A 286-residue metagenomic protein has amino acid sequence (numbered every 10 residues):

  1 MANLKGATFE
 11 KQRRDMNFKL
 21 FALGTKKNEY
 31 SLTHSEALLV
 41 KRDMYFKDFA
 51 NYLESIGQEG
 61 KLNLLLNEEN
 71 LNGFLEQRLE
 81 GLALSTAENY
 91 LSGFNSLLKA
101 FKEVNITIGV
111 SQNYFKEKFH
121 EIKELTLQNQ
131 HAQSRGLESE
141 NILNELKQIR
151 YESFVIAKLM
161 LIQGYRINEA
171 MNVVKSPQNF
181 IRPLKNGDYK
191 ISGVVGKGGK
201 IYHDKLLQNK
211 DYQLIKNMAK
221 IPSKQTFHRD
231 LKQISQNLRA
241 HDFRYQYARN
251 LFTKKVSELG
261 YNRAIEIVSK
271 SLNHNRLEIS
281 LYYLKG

Functional and structural regions predicted by a protein language model:
F21-I122: N-terminal core-binding DNA-recognition domain of tyrosine recombinases/integrases
I106-N141, V195-K197: Flexible interdomain linker/hinge and immediately adjacent N-terminus of the catalytic tyrosine-recombinase domain
L137-I167: Basic, Lys/Arg- and aromatic-enriched nucleic-acid-binding interface segment
I156-A157, N168-V173, V268: Alpha-helix N-cap/helix-start motif at helix boundaries, enriched for small hydrophobics
N172-K210: Conserved tyrosine-mediated DNA breakage-rejoining catalytic core shared by Y-recombinases
V195-A240: C-terminal catalytic core of Y-nucleophile DNA break-rejoin enzymes
K197, I265, S271-G286: Catalytic-site neighborhood detector that most strongly recognizes the C-terminal catalytic loop/helix of tyrosine
Q233-V256, Y261-H274: Short basic/aromatic active-site micro-motif
